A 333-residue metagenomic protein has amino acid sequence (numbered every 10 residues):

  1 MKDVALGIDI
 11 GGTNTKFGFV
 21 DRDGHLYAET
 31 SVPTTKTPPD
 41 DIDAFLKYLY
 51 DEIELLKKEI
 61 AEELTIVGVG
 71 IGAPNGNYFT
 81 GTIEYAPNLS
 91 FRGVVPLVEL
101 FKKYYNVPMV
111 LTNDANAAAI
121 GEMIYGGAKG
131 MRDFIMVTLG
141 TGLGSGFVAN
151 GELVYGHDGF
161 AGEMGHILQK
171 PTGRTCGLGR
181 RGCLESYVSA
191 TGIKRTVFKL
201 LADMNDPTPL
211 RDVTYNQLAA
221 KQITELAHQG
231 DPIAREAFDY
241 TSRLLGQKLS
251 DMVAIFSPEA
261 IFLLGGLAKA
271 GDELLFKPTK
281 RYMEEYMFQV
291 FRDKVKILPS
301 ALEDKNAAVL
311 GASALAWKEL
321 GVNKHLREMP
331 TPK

Functional and structural regions predicted by a protein language model:
M1-G68, Y78-T82, E99-V107, I124-M131 (+2 more regions): ATP-binding/phosphotransfer module of carbohydrate and carboxylate kinases, centering on a glycine-rich
D9, G70-P74, T112, M136-G142 (+1 more regions): Short beta-strand segments
N14-K16, A117-A119, G142-G144: Short glycine/serine/threonine-rich phosphate/pyrophosphate-binding segments that cradle anionic phosphate groups
T30-V32, P87, H157: Short hydrophobic alpha-helix segments
N75, L89, A115, G173 (+1 more regions): Short, flexible active-site-adjacent loop segments at beta-strand->alpha-helix junctions, enriched in small/polar
P87-F91, V110-N116, M136-L139, L298-N306: Active-site nucleophile and cofactor-binding loops and adjacent substrate-binding regions of central metabolic enzymes
T112-G126: Conserved PLP phosphate-binding loop immediately N-terminal to the Schiff-base lysine helix in PLP-dependent enzymes
K129-V188, K324: Glycine-rich phosphate-binding loop of actin/hexokinase-like ATP-binding domains
